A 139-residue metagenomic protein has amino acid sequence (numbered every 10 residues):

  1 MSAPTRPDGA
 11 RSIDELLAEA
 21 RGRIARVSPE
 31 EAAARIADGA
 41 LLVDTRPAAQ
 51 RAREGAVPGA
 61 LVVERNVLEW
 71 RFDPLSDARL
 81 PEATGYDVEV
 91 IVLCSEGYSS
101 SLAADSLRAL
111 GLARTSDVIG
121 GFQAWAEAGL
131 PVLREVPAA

Functional and structural regions predicted by a protein language model:
M1-L41, A48-V90, Y98-A139: Rhodanese-like catalytic fold shared by cysteine-dependent sulfurtransferases and DSP/PTP-type phosphatases
L93: Short, surface-exposed ligand- or partner-binding patches at beta-edge/loop junctions that are enriched in aromatics
